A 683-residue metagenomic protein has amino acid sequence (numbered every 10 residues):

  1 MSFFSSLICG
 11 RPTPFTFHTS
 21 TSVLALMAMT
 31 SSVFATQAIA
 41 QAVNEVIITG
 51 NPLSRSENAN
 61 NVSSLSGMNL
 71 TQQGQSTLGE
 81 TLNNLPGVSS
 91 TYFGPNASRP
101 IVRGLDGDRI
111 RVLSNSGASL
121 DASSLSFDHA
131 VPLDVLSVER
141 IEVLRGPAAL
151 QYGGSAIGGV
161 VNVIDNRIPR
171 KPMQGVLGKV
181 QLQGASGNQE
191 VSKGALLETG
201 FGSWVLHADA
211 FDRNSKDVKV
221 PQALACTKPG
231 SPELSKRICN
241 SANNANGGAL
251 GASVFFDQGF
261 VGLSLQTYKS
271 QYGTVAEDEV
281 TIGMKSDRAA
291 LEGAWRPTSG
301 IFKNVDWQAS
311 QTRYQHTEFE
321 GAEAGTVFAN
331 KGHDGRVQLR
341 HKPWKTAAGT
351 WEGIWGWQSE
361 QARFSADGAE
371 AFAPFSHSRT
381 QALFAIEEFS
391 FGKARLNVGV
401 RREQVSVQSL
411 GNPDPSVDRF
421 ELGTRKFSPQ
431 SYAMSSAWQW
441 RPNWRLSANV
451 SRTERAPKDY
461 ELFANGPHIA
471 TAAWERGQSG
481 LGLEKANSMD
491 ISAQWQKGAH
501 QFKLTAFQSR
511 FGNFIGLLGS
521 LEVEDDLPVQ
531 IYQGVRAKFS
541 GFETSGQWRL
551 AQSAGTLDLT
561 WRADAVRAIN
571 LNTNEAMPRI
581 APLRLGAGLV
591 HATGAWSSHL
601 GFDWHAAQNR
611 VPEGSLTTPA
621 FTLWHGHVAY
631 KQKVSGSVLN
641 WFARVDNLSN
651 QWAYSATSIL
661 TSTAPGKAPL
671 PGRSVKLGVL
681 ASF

Functional and structural regions predicted by a protein language model:
V43-Q73, R99, G107, G117: N-terminal periplasmic "start-of-domain" segments of outer-membrane beta-barrel proteins
A118-R145: Short acidic/polar hinge/loop motifs at secondary-structure boundaries that mediate gating or recognition
Q174, G178-K179, A185-N188, S192-M284: Periplasmic-side early beta-strands and strand-to-turn transitions of outer-membrane beta-barrels
P221, E454, F507-N513, Y630-F683: C-terminal beta-signal and adjacent terminal beta-strands/loops of Gram-negative outer-membrane beta-barrel proteins
S241-A245, Q258-V305, S310-D334, A369-S376 (+1 more regions): Flexible loop and strand-edge segments within Gram-negative outer membrane beta-barrel domains
K269, R313-Q315, Q361-R363, Q404-D418 (+5 more regions): Surface-exposed extracellular loop regions of Gram-negative outer-membrane beta-barrel proteins, predominantly
E279-T298, V305, F328, L422-Q439 (+5 more regions): Outer-membrane beta-barrel signature, preferentially recognizing the C-terminal barrel domain of Gram-negative
G353, Q501-F511, V523, P528-R610 (+1 more regions): Gram-negative outer-membrane beta-barrel transporters
